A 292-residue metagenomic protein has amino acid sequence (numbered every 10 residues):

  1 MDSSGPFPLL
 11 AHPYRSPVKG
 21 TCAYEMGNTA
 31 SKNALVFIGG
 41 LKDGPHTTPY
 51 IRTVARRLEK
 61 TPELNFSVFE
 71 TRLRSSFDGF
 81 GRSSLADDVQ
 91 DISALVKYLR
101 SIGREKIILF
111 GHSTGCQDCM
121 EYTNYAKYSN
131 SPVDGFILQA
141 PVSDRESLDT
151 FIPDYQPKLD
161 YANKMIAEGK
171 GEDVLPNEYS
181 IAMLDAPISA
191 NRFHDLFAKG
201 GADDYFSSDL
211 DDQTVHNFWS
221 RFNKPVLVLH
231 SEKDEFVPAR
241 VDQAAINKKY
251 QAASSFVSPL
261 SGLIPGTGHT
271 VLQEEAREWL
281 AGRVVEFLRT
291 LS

Functional and structural regions predicted by a protein language model:
M1-A30, Q273: N-terminal cap/lid segment of alpha/beta-hydrolase-fold proteins
P17-F77, Y98: Short, surface-exposed "cap/lid" segments of acyl-processing enzymes
S67, Y250-T270: Catalytic histidine neighborhood in serine/cysteine hydrolases with alpha/beta-hydrolase-type architecture
G79, I264-E278: Catalytic histidine-centered segment of alpha/beta-hydrolase-like enzymes
G81-I102: Alpha/beta-hydrolase active-site loop
K97-Y98, R104-A167, F197-S207: Primarily recognizes the serine-hydrolase "nucleophile elbow" in alpha/beta-hydrolase and SGNH/GDSL folds
F222, V228-H230, D234: Short beta-strand/loop motif that positions the catalytic acidic residue of the alpha/beta-hydrolase fold
E235-I246, L272: Conserved alpha/beta-hydrolase "acid-adjacent" motif
